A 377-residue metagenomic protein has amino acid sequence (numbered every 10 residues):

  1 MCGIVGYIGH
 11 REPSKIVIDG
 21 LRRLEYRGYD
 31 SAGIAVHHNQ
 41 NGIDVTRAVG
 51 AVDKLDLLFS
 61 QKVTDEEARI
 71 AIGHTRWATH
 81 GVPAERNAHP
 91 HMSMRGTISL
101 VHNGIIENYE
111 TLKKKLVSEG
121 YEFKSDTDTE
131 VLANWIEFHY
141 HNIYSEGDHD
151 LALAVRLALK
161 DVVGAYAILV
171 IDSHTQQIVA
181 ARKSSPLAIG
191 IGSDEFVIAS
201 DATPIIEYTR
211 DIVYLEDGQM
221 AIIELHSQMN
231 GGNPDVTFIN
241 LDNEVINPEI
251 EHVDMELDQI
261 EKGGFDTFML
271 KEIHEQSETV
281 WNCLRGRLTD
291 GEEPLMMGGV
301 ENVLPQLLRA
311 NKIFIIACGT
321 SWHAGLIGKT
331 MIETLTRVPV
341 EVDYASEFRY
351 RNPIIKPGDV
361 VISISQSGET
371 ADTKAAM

Functional and structural regions predicted by a protein language model:
M1-K262, D266, E275, W281-N311: Conserved short alpha-helical segments that host acidic/polar catalytic motifs at enzyme active sites
P305-M377: Glycine-rich phosphate-binding loops that contact phosphosugars or nucleotide phosphates
